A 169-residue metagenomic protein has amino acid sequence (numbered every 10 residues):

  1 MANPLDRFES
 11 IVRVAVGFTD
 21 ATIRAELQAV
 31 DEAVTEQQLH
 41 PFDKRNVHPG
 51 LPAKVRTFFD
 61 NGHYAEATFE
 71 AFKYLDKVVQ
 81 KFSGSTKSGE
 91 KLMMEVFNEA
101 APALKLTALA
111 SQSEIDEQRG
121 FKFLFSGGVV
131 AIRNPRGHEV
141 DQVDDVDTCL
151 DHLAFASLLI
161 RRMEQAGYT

Functional and structural regions predicted by a protein language model:
N3-G128, Q142-V143, D147, Q165-T169: Amphipathic alpha-helical interface elements
G137-H138: Histidine-centered active-site/metal-ligand motif
T148-G167: Structured adenosyl-cofactor binding patch, chiefly the S-adenosyl-L-methionine
